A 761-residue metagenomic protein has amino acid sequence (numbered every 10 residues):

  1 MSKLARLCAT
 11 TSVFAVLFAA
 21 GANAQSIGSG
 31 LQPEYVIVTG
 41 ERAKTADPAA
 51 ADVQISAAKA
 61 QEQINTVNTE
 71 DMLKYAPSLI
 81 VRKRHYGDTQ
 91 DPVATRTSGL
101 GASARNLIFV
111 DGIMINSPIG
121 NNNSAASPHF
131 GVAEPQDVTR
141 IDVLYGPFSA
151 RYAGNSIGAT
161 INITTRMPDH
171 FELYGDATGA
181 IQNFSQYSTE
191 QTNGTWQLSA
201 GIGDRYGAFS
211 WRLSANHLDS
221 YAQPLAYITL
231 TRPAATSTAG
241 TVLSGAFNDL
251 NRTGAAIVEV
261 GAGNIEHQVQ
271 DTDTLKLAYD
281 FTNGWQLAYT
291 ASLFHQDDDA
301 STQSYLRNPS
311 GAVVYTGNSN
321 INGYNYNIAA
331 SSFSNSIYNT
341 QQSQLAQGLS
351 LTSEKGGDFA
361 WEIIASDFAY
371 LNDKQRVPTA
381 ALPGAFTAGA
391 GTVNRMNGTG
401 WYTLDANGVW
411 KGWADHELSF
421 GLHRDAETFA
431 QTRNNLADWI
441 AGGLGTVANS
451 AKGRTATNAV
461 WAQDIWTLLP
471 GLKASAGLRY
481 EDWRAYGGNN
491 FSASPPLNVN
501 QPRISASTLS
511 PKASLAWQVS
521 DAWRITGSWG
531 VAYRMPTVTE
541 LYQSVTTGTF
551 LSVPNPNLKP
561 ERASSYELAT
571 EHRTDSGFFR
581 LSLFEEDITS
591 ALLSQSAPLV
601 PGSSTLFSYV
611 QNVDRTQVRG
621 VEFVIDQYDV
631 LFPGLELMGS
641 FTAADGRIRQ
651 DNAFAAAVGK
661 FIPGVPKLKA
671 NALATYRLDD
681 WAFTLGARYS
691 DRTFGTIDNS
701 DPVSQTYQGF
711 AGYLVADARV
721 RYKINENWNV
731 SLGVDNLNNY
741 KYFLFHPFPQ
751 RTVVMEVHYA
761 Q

Functional and structural regions predicted by a protein language model:
I27, E70-S117: Extracytoplasmic beta-strand/coil segments of soluble accessory domains associated with Gram-negative outer-membrane
Q32-T66, T89-P92, G120: N-terminal periplasmic "start-of-domain" segments of outer-membrane beta-barrel proteins
T69-M72, D91-T97, N106-D111, A126-G131 (+2 more regions): N-terminal periplasmic accessory domains that precede and gate Gram-negative outer-membrane beta-barrel machines
I115-P147: Short acidic/polar hinge/loop motifs at secondary-structure boundaries that mediate gating or recognition
D176, T467-P470, A474, F578 (+5 more regions): Gram-negative outer-membrane beta-barrel transporters
E190-S301, S343-G348, T352-E354, G412: Transmembrane beta-barrel wall of Gram-negative outer-membrane proteins
A278-H295, A329-A493, N500, A516-Q518 (+4 more regions): Face-selective signature of the C-terminal outer-membrane beta-barrel domain
S332-A346, N397, N449-T457, I504-S510 (+7 more regions): Outer-membrane beta-barrel signature, preferentially recognizing the C-terminal barrel domain of Gram-negative
